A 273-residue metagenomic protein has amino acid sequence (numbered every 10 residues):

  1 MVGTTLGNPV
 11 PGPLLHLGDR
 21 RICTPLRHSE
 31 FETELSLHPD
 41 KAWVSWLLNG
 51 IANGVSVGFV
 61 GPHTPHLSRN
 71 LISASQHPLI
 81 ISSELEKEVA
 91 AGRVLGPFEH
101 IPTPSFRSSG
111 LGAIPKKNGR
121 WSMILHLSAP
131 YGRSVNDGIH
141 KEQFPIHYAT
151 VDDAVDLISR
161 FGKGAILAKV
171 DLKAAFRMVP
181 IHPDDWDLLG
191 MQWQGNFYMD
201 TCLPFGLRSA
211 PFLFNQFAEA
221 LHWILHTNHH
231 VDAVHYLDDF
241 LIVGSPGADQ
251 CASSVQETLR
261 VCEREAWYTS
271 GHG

Functional and structural regions predicted by a protein language model:
M1-E142, H235-L237: Reverse-transcribing Pol proteins
H66, C202, I242-S245: Short amphipathic helix-turn segment from helical bundle oligomerization domains, prototypically the retroelement Gag
I72, I80-N215, V261-R264: Catalytic-core region of right-hand nucleic acid polymerases
A90-R93, K116, W223-H226, H230 (+2 more regions): Short amphipathic alpha-helices and their capping/turn residues within compact interaction modules
G96, N228-D232, C251, Y268-G273: Short, flexible/disordered secondary-structure transition segments
D153, V255-G273: Histidine/cysteine- and/or acidic
S159, K163-A165, R177, V243-P246 (+1 more regions): Short, conserved secondary-structure transition motifs
P211-L259: Active-site palm subdomain of RNA-directed nucleic acid polymerases
